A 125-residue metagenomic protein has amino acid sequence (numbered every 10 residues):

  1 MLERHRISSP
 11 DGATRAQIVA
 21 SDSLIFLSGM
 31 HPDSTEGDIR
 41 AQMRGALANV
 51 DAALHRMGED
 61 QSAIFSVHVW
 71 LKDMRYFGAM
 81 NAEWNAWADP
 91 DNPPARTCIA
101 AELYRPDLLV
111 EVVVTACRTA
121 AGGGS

Functional and structural regions predicted by a protein language model:
M1-F65, L71-S125: N-terminal presequence-like segments and the immediate start of the first folded domain
